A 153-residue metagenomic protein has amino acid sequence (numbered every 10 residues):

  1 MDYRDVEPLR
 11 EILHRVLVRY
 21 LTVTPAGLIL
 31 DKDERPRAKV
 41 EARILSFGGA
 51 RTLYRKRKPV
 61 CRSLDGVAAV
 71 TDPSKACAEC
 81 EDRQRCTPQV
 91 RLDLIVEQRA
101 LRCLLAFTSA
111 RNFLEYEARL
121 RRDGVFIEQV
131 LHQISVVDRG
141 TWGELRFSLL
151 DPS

Functional and structural regions predicted by a protein language model:
M1-A100, G140-W142, R146-P152: OB-fold ssDNA-binding interfaces and closely related basic DNA-contact patches used across DNA replication/repair
P88-L149: Extended serine/threonine-enriched, polar tracts that run as long, contiguous segments within proteins
